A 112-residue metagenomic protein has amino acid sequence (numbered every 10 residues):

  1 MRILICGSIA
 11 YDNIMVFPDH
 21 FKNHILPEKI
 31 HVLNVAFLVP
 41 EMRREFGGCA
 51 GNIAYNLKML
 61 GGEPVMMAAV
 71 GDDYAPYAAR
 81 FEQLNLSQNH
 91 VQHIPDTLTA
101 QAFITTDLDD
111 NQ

Functional and structural regions predicted by a protein language model:
M1-R2, G61-E63, L86, T99-Q101 (+1 more regions): Short coil/turn connectors at secondary-structure junctions
M1-V65, P76: Glycine-rich phosphate/adenosyl-contacting loop at the front of the ribokinase-like
S8, A68-D72, H93, L108: Cofactor-binding loop segments of dinucleotide-utilizing enzymes, especially the Rossmann-like FAD- and NAD(P)+-binding
D12, D73, Q112: Flexible, glycine-rich phosphate/dinucleotide-binding loops and adjacent beta-alpha linkers at cofactor/substrate
K22-N23, E82-L86, D107-D109: Short, hinge-like loop/turn segments at secondary-structure boundaries
D72-N89: Feature captures the FAD/FMN-dependent oxidoreductase FAD-binding
N89-D96, A102-Q112: Conserved phosphate-binding/catalytic loop of the ribokinase/pfkB sugar-kinase fold
